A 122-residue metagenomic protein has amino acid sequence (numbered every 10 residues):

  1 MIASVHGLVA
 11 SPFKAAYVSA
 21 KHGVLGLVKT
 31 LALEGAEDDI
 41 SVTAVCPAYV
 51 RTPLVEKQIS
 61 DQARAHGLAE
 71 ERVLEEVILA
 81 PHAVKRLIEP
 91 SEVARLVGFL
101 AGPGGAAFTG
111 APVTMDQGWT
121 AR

Functional and structural regions predicted by a protein language model:
S4: Residue(s) in the substrate-gating loop at a strand-loop-helix junction that position the organic substrate next
V9-A16, E37-D38, K85, P103: Active-site loop immediately N-terminal to the catalytic Tyr-X3-Lys motif of short-chain dehydrogenase/reductase
A20, V28: Active-site helix of classical SDR
A36, S41, F108-G110: Short, small/polar-rich loop/turn modules that mediate ligand/substrate recognition or access, typified
S41-R51, A101, T114-D116: Conserved SDR Rossmann-fold cofactor-binding beta-strand/turn motif
P47-K57, D61, A65-H66: Short, flexible catalytic-loop segment of classical short-chain dehydrogenase/reductase
R64-S91: Catalytic Tyr-x(3-8)-Lys segment
V84-M115, T120: C-terminal substrate-recognition "lid" of short-chain dehydrogenase/reductases
